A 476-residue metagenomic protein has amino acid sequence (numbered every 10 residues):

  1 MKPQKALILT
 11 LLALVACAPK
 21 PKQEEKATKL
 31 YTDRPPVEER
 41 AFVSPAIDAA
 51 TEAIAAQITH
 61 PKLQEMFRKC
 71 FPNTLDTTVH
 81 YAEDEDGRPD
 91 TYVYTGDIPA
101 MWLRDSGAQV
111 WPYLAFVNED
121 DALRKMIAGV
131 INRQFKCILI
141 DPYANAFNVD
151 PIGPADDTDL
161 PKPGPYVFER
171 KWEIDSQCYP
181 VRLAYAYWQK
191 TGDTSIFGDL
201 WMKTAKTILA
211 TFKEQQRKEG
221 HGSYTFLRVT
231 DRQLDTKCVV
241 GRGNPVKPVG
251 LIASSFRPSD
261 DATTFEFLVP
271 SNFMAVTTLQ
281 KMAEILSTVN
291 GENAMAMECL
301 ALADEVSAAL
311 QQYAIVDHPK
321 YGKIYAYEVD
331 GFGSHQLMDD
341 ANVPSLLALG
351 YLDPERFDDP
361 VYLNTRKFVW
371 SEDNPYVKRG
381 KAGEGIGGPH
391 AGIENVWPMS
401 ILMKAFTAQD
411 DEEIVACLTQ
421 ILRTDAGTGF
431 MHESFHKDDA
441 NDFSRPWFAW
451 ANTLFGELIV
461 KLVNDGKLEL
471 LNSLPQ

Functional and structural regions predicted by a protein language model:
K2-L9: Sec-dependent signal peptide recognition, specifically the positively charged N-region followed immediately by
L11-A18: Hydrophobic h-region of N-terminal signal peptides that target proteins for export in Gram-negative bacteria
E24-R104: Low-complexity, Ser/Thr/Pro/Gly-enriched N-terminal "stalk/linker" regions
A46-H60, A108-D121, Y179-T194, F273-E292 (+3 more regions): Well-ordered alpha-helical scaffold segments within catalytic/enzyme domains
M66, D121-C137, T194-K213, M282-I285 (+4 more regions): Extended, well-ordered alpha-helical scaffold segments
P99-I127, I131-L234, A449-V463: Aromatic-rich carbohydrate-recognition surfaces in CAZymes
L103, L139-Y143, F147-D150, D156-P161 (+3 more regions): Extended ligand-binding clefts on enzyme/binding-domain cores
D159-P165, R170-E173, Q336-R356, E394-Q476: C-terminal capping/lid segments that line or modulate ligand- or cofactor-binding pockets
